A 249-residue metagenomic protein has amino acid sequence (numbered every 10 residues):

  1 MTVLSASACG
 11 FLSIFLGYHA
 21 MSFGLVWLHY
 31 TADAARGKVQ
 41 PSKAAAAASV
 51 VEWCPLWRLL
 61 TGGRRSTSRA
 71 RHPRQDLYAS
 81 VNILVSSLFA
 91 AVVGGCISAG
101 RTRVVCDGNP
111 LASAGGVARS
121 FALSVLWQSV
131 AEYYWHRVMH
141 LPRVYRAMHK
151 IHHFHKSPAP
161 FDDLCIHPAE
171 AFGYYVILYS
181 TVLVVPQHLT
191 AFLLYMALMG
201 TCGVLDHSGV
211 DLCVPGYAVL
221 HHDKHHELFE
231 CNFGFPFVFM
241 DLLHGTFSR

Functional and structural regions predicted by a protein language model:
M1-K150, F154-V182, G234-F237, D241-R249: Non-catalytic, topology-defining segments of multipass membrane proteins
V185-L243: Functionally important transmembrane alpha-helices
